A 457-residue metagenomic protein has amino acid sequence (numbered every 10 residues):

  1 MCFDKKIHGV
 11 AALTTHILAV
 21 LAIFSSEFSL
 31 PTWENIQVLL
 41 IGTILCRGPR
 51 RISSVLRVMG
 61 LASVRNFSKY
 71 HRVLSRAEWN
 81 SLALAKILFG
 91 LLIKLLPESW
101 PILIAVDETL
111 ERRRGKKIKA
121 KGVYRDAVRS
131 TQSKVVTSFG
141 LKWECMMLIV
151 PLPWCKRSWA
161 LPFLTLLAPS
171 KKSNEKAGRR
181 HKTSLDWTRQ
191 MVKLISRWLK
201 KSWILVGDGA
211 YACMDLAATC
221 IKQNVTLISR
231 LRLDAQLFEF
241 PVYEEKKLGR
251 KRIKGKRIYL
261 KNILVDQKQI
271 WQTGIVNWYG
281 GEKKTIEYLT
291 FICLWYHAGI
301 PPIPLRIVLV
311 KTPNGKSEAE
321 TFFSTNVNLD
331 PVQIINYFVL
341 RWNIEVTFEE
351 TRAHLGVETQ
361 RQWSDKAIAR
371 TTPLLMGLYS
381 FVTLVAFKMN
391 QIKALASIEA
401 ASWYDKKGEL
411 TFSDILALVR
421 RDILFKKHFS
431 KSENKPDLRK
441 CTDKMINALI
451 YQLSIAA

Functional and structural regions predicted by a protein language model:
C2-F24, F28, T32, M59 (+3 more regions): Single, function-defining residue in the core of a domain
G9-S75: Gly/serine-rich nucleotide phosphate-binding loop at the start of the catalytic core of nucleotide/ADP-ribose-handling
N35, R47-R51, R65-K69, W79 (+5 more regions): Generic alpha-helix structural propensity
I36-Q37, I52-L56, A85-K86, F348-H354: Short coil/turn segments at secondary-structure boundaries
I44, R76, I93, V339-L340: Amphipathic alpha-helical interaction elements
L45, G60, E78, S99 (+3 more regions): Short gly/ser-rich anion-binding loops that grip negatively charged ligand groups
V73-E78, L199-S202: Short, basic, glycine/proline-bearing loop/turn elements
R76-L166, T290-W295: Active-site-proximal, Lys/Arg-enriched surface segment that forms a nucleic-acid-binding/basic interface patch
